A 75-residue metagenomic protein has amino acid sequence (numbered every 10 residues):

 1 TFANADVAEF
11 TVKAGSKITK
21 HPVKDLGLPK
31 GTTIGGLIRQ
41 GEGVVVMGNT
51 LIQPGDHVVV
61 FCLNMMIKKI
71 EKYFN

Functional and structural regions predicted by a protein language model:
T1-A8: Active-site pocket-lining segment
E9-F74: Cytosolic Rossmann-like ligand/nucleotide-binding regulatory domains
